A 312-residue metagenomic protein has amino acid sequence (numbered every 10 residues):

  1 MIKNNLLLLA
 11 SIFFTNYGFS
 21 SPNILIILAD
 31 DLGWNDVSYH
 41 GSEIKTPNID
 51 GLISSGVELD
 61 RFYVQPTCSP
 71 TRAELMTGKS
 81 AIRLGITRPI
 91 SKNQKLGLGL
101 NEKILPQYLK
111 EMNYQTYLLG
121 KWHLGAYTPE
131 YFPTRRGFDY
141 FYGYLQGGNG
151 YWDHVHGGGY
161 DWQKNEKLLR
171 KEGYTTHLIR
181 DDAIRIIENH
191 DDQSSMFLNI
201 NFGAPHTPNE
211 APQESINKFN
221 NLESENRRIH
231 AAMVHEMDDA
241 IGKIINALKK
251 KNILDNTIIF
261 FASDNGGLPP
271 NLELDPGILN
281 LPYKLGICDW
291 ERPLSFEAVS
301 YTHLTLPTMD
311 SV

Functional and structural regions predicted by a protein language model:
I2-L9: Sec-dependent signal peptide recognition, specifically the positively charged N-region followed immediately by
K3, G18-L304: Formylglycine-dependent sulfatase
H303-V312: Single conserved hydrophobic/aromatic residue that forms the stacking wall/gate of nucleotide- or nucleobase-binding
